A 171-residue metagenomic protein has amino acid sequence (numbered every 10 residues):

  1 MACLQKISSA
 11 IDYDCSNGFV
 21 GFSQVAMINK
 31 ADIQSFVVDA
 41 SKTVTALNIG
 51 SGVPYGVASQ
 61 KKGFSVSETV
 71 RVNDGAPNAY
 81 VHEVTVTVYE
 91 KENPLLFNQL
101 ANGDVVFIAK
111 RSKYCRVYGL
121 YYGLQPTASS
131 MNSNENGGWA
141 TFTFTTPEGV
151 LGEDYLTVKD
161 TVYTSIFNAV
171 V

Functional and structural regions predicted by a protein language model:
A2-V81, L124-E135: Solvent-exposed edge beta-strands and adjacent loop segments that serve as assembly or binding interfaces
L4, L47, L95-L96, L100 (+4 more regions): Generic detector of leucine side chains in alpha-helical contexts
I11, V53, T87, R116-L120 (+1 more regions): Intrinsically disordered, low-complexity segments enriched in small/polar residues
V20-A31, V84-V88, D104-S112: Short, hydrophobic/proline-enriched secondary-structure or compact coil segments at domain edges
I33-F36, V44, V86, Y163-V170: Extended hydrophobic/Leu-rich segments
E68-N93, N136-L151: Oligomerization/assembly interface segments of phage tail-like spikes and tubes
E92-Y118: Short, acidic/charged, Gly/Pro-enriched secondary-structure junctions
L120-V171: Mixed-charge, glycine-accented linear interaction segment located at domain edges/termini
